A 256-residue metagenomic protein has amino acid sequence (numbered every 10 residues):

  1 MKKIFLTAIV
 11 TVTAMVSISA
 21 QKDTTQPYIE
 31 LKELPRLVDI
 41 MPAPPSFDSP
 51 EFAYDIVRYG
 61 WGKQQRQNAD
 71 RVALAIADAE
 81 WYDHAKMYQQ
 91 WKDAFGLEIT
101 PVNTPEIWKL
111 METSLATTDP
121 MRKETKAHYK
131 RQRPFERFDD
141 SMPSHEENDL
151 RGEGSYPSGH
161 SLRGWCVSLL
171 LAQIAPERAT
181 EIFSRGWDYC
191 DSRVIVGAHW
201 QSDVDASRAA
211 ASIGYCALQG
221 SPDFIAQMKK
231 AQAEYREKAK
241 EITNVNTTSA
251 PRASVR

Functional and structural regions predicted by a protein language model:
M1, P157-S158, Q201: Alpha-helical architecture
M1-K22: Bacterial Sec-dependent N-terminal signal peptides
T13-A14, S141, L171, G214: Single-residue recognition of alpha-helix boundary sites
M15, H160-W165, V204-A211: Short alpha-helical patches at coil-to-helix transitions and adjacent helical residues in well-structured domains
K22-V196, G220, Q227, K238 (+1 more regions): Hydrophobic alpha-helical bundle signature of multipass membrane enzymes
D188-Q219, D223: Interfacial helix-loop-helix junctions of multi-pass membrane proteins
D205-I213, I242, T247-P251: Charged C-terminal helix
D223-A233, T243-R252: Short, flexible loop/turn segments with low-complexity composition
